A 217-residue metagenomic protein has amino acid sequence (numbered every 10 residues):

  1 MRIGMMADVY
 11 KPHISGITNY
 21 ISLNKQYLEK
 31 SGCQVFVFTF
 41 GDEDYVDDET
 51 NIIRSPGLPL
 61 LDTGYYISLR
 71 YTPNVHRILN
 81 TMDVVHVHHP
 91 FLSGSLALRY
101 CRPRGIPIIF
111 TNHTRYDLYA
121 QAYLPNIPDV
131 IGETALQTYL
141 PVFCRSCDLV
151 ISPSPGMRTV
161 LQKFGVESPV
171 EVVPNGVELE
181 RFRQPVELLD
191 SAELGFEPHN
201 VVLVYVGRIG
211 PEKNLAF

Functional and structural regions predicted by a protein language model:
M1-R54, N80: N-terminal subdomain of nucleotide-sugar transferases
I3, V84, C101-Q121, E133 (+2 more regions): Active-site proximal beta-strand in glycosyltransferases
G41, G156, G176: Carbohydrate-associated surface elements
L60-R99, P103, T134, T138: An amphipathic, basic-hydrophobic alpha-helix
P103, I131-L149, F164: Membrane-proximal helix-turn-helix segments that form the acceptor-binding/catalytic region of lipid-linked
P174-R183: Short beta-strand->alpha-helix junction loop in the catalytic core of nucleotide-activated group-transfer enzymes
R183-F196, V202: A short helix/loop element that forms part of the nucleotide-sugar donor recognition site in Leloir-type
F196-A216: Conserved donor-binding/catalytic core segment of Leloir-type glycosyltransferases
